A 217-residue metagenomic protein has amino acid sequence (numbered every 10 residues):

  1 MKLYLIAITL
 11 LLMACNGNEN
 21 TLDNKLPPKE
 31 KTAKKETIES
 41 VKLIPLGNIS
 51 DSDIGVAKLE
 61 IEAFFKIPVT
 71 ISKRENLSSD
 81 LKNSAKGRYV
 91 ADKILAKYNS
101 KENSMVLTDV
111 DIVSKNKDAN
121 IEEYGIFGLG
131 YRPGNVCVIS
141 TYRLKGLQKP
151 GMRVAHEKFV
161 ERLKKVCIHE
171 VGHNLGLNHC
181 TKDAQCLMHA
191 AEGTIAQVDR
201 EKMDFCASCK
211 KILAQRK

Functional and structural regions predicted by a protein language model:
M1-I8: Sec-dependent signal peptide recognition, specifically the positively charged N-region followed immediately by
L12-A14: C-terminal motif of bacterial Sec signal peptides marking the signal peptidase cleavage site
N16-E19: Bacterial signal peptide processing site
D23-I38: Post-signal peptide N-terminal segment of mature Sec-exported envelope proteins
E36-S52: Fold-level signature of zinc-dependent metallopeptidase catalytic domains
P45, R143, E192: Short, histidine-centered active-site or binding-site loop motifs used for metal coordination, general acid-base
D51-V166, N178: Metzincin-family zinc-dependent endopeptidase catalytic domain
M152-K217: The catalytic-center signature of Zn2+-dependent metalloproteases
